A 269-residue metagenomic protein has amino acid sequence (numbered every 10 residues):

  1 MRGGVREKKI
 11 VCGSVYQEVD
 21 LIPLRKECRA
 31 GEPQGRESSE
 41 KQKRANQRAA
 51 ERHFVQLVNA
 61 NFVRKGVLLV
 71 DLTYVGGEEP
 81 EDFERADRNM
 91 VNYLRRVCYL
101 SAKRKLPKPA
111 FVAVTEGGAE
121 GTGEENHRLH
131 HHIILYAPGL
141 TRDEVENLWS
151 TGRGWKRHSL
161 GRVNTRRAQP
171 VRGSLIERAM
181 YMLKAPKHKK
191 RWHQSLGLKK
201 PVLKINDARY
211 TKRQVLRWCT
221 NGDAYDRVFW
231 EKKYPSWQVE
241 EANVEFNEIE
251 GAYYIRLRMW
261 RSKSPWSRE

Functional and structural regions predicted by a protein language model:
M1-H127, A137-E269: Right-hand nucleic-acid polymerase module
H130: Conserved, short, structured surface segments that act as functional micro-motifs
I133-I134: Long, low-complexity, serine/threonine/proline-rich intrinsically disordered regulatory regions in eukaryotic signaling
